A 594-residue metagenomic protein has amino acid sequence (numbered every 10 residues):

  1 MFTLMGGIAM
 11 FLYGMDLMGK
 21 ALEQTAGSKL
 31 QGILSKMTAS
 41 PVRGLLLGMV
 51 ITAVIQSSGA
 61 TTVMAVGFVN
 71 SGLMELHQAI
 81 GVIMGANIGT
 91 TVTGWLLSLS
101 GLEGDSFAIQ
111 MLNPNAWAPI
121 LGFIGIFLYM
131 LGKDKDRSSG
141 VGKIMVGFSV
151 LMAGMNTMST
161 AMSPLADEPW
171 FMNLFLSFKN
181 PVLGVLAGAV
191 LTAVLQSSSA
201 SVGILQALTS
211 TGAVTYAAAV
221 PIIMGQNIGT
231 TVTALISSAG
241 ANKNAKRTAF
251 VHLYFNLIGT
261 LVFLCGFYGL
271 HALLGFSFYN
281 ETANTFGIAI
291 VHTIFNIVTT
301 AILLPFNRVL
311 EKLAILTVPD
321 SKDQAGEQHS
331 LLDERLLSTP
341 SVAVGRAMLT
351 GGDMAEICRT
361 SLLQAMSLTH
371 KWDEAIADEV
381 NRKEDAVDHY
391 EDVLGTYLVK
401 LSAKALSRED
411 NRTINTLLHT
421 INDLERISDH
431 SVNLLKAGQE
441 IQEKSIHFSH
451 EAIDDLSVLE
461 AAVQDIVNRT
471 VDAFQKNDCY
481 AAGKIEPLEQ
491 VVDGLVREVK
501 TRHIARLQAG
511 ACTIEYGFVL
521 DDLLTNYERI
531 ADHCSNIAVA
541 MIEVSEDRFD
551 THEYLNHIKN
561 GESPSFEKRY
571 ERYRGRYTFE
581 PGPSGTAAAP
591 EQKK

Functional and structural regions predicted by a protein language model:
M1-F2, G104-A116, V141, F171-L176 (+3 more regions): Interfacial loop-to-helix junctions that mark the boundaries of transmembrane helices in multi-pass membrane
M1-P41, V141-V190, L208-T211: Helix-loop-helix hairpins and the membrane-proximal interhelical loops of multi-pass alpha-helical transport proteins
T3-D16, G48-T52, I120-G132, V146-M158 (+3 more regions): Hydrophobic core segments of alpha-helical transmembrane domains in multi-pass membrane transport and ion-translocation
G19-E23, I51-A60, M162-S163, L191-A200 (+2 more regions): Short helix-coil transition sites and intra-membrane helix breaks within transmembrane domains of multi-pass
S28, G32, K36, S40 (+16 more regions): Alpha-helical transmembrane segments of multi-pass membrane proteins, especially transporters and channels
V54-T61, I80-L97, P114-L121, L151 (+5 more regions): Membrane-embedded alpha-helical segments of transport systems, primarily multispan ion/solute transporters
M64-A86, T90, G94-N115, T192-G229 (+3 more regions): Membrane-interfacial helix-loop connectors
M74, S100, V214, G240-K246 (+3 more regions): Cytosolic, long alpha-helical scaffolding segments
